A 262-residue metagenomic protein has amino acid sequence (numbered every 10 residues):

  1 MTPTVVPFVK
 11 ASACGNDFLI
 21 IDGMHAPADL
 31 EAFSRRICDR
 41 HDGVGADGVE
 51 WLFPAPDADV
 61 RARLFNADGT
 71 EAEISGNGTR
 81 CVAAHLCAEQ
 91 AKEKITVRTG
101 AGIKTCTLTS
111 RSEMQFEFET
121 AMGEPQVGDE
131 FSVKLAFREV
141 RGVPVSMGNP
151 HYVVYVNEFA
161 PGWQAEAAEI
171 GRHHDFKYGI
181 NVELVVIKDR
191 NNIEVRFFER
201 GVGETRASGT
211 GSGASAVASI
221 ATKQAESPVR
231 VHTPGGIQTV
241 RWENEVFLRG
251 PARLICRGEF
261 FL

Functional and structural regions predicted by a protein language model:
M1-M114, V153-L262: A glycine-rich beta-to-alpha transition motif near the start of alpha/beta enzyme domains, typified by
M114-M122: Short, solvent-exposed secondary-structure boundary/capping segments
Q126-G128, V133-R138, V143-M147, V246-L262: C-terminal domain-closing interface element
N149-H151: Internal alpha/beta core interface subdomains
